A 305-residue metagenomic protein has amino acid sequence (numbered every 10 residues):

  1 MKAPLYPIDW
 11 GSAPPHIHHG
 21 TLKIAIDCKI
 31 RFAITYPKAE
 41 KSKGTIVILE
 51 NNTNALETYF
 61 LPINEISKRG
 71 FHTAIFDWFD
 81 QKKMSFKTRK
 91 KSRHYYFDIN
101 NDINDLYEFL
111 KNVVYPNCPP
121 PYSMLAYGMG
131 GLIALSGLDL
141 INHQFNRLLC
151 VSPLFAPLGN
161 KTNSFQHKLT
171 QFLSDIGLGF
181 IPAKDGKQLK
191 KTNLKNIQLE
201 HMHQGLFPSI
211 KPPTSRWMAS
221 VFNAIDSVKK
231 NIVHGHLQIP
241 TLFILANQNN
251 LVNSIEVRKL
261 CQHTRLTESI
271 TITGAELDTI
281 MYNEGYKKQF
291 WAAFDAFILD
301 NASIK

Functional and structural regions predicted by a protein language model:
M1-I24, C28-K38: An N-terminal hydrophobic leader/cap segment in hydrolases
L49-N54: Active-site glycine-rich loops that stabilize anionic/oxyanionic intermediates across multiple enzyme folds
L56, L61-R89: Conserved alpha/beta-hydrolase
P62, I239, N253-Q262: Short alpha-helix in the alpha/beta-hydrolase fold that links the catalytic acid
H94-V114: Alpha/beta-hydrolase active-site loop
M129, I133-S209: Alpha/beta-hydrolase-fold enzymes
L237, F243-L245, N249: Short beta-strand/loop motif that positions the catalytic acidic residue of the alpha/beta-hydrolase fold
A275-Q289: Catalytic histidine-centered segment of alpha/beta-hydrolase-like enzymes
